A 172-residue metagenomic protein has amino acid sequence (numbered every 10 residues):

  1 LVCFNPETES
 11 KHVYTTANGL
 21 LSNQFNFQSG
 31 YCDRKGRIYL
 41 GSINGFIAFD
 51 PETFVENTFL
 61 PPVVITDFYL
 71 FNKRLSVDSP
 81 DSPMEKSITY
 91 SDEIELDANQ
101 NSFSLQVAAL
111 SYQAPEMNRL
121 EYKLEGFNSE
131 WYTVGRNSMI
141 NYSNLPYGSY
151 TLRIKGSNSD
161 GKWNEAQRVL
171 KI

Functional and structural regions predicted by a protein language model:
V2-I172: Residue-level "micro-hotspots" composed of small/polar
